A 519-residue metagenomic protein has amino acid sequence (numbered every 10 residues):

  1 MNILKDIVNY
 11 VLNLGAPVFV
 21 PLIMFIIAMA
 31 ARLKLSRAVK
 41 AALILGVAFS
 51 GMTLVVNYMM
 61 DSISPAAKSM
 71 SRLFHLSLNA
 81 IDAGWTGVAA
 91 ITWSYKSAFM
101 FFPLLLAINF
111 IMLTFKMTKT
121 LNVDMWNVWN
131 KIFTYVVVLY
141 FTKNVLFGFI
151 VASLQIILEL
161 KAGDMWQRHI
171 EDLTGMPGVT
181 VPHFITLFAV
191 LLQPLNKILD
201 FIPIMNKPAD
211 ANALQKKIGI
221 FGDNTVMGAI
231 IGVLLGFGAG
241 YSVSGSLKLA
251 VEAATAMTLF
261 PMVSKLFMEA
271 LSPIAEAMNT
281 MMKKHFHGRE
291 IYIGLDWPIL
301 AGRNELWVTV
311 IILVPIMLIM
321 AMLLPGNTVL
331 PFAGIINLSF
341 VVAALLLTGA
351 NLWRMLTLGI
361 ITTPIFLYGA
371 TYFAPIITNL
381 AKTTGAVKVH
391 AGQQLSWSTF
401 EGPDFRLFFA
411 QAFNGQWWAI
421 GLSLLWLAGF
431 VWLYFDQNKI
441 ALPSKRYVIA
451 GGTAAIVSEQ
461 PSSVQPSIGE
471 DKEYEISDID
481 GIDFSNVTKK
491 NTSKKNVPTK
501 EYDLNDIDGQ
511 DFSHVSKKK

Functional and structural regions predicted by a protein language model:
M1-V55, S97-Y292, L347-R354, T378-D483: Signature of multi-pass transmembrane helix bundles
V20-I23, I63, A67-V88, T255 (+1 more regions): Helix-loop-helix junctions within the multi-pass membrane cores of secondary transporters/permeases
N57-S69, F115-T118: Transmembrane alpha-helix boundary signature
M59-M60, S64, T142, G369-T384: Hydrophobic alpha-helical transmembrane segments in multi-pass integral membrane proteins
F74-A80, A98-L106, M125-I132, A152-Q155 (+4 more regions): Mid-membrane cores of alpha-helical transmembrane segments in multi-pass membrane proteins, especially transporters
S244-V251, A321-I336, R354-I361: Transmembrane helix-loop boundary segments of multi-pass membrane transporters
M278, P331-V342, L356-Y368, I376-V387: Active/binding-pocket-proximal capping segment
Y474-K519: Long, low-complexity, intrinsically disordered segments
